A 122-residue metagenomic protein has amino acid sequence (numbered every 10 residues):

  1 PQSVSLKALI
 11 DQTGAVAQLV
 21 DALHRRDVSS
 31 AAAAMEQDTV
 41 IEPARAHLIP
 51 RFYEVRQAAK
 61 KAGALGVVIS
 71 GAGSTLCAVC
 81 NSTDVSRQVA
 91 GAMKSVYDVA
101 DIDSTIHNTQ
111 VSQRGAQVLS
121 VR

Functional and structural regions predicted by a protein language model:
P1-A22, R26, A31: Anionic-ligand binding region
L23-R122: Glycine-rich, charge-dense phosphate/pyrophosphate-binding loop(s) and the adjacent flexible "lid"/catalytic subdomain
